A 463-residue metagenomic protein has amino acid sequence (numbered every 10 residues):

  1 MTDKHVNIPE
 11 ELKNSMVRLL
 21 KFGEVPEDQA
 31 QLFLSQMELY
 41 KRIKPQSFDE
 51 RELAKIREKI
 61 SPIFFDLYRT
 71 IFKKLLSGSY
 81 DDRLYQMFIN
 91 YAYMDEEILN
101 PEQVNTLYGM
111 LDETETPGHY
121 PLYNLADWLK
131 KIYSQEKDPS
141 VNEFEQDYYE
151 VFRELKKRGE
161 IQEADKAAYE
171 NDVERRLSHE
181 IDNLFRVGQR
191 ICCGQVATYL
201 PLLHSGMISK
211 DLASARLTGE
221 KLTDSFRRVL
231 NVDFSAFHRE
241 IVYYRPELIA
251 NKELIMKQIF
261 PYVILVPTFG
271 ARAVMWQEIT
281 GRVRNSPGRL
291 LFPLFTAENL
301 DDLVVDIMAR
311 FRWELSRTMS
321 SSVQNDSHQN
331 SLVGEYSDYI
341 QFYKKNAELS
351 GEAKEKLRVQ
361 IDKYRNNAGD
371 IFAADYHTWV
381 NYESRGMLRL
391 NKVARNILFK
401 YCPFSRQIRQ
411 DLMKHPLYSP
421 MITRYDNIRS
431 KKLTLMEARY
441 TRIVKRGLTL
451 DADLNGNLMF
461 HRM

Functional and structural regions predicted by a protein language model:
H5, P9, K13-V17, G23 (+6 more regions): Active-site-flanking segments in enzyme catalytic domains
D28-F33: Short amphipathic alpha-helical heptad-repeat segments
